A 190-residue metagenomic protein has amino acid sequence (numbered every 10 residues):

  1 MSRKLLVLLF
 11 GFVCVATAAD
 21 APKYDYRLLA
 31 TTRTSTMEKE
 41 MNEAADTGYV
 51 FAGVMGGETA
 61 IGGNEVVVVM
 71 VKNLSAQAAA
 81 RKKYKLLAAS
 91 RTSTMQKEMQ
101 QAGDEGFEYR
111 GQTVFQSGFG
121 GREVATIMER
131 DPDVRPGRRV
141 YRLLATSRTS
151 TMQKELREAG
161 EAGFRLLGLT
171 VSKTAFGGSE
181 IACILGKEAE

Functional and structural regions predicted by a protein language model:
K4-V15: Bacterial N-terminal signal peptides
A16-E190: Terminus-proximal functional modules
